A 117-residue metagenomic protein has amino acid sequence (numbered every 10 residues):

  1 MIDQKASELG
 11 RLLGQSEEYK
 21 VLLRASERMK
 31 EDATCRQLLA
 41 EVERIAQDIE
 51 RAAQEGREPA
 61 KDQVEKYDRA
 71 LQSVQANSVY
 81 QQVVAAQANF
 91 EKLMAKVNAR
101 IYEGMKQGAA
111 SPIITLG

Functional and structural regions predicted by a protein language model:
M1, K5, V21, L38-E41 (+3 more regions): Residue-level detector of well-ordered alpha-helical segments, enriched for hydrophobic/aromatic packing positions
Q4-E27: Short, charge-rich amphipathic alpha-helices with coiled-coil/heptad character
E17-E18, Q47, Q75, N98: Short alpha-helix boundary/capping elements
M29, A33-A86: Amphipathic alpha-helical segments
E31, K96, G108: Contiguous, function-dense segments enriched for cysteine-driven chemistry and partner/ligand-binding capacity
Q82, N89-G104: C-terminal structural segments of small proteins and small subunits
Q107-G117: Short, charged, intrinsically disordered terminal tails
